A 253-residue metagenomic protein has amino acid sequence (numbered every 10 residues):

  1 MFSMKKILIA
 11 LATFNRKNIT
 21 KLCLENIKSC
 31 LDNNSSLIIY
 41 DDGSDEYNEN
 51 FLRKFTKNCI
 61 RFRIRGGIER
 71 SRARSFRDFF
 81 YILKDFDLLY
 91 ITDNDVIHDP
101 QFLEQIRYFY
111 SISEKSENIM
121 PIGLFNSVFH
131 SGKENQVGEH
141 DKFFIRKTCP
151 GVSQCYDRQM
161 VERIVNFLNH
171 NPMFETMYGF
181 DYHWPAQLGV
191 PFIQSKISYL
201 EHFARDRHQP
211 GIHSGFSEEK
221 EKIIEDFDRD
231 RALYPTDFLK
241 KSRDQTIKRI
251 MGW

Functional and structural regions predicted by a protein language model:
M1-E25: N-proximal low-complexity "stem/linker" segments adjacent to membrane-targeting elements
E25-N34: Short, acidic, metal-binding catalytic loop of nucleotide-sugar glycosyltransferases
Y40-E49: A conserved acidic beta->alpha catalytic loop
R63-Y81: Glycine-rich, basic loop-to-helix element that forms the pyrophosphate-binding segment of sugar-nucleotide handling
F86-I97: Short beta-strand-to-loop acidic/aromatic patch adjacent to the donor-nucleotide binding site
D99-N171: Conserved catalytic core of nucleotide-sugar-dependent glycosyltransferases
N169-W253: C-terminal catalytic/acceptor-binding lobe
